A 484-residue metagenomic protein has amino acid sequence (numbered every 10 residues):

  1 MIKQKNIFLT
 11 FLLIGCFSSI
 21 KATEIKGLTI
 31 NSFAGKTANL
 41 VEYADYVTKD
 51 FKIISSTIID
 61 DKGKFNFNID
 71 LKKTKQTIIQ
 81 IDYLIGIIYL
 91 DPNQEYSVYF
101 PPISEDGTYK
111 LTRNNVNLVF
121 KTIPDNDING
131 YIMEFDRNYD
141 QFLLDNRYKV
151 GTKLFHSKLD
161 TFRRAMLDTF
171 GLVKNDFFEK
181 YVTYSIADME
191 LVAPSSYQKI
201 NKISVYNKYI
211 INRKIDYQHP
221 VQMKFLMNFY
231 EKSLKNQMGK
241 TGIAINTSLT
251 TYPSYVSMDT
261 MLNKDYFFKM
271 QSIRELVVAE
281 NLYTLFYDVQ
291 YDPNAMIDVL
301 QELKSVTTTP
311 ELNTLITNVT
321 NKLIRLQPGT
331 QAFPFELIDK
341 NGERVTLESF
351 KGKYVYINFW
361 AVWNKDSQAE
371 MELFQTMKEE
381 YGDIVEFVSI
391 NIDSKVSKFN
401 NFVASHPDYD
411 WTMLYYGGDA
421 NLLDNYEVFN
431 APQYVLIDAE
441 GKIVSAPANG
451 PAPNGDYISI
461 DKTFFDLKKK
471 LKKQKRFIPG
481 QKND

Functional and structural regions predicted by a protein language model:
M1-L28, D484: Bacterial Sec-dependent N-terminal signal peptides
T23-K174, V192-Y206: A non-transmembrane, solvent-exposed segment enriched in polar/low-complexity residues
Y184-Q271: Charged, long alpha-helical assembly modules
Y283-P334, I338, E348, E379 (+3 more regions): N-proximal helix/coil linker or "cap" segments that precede and/or mark the start of modular domains
V345-Q368, F374: Short active-site neighborhood of thiol/selenol oxidoreductases, capturing the structured segment around
Q368-H406, G418-D424: Structural microenvironment flanking redox-active thiols in thiol-disulfide oxidoreductases
V403-E440: Short, internal strand/loop/helix patches that form the active-site neighborhood or redox-interaction surface
L436-D484: Thiol-/selenol-based redox modules, centered on thioredoxin-like and closely related oxidoreductase domains
